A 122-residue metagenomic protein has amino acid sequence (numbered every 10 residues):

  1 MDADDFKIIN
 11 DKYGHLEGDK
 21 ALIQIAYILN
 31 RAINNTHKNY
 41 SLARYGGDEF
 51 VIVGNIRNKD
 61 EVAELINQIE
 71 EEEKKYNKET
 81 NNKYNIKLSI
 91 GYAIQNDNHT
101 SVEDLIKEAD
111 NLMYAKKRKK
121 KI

Functional and structural regions predicted by a protein language model:
M1: Active-site flanking residues adjacent to catalytic metal/cofactor-binding acidic residues
D4-R31, A43-G47, V51-I52, K59-N67 (+2 more regions): Conserved long alpha-helical elements within nucleotide-processing catalytic cores of c-di-GMP signaling and class III
I33-H37, T80: Short secondary-structure junctions
N39-R44, Y84: A short pre-motif secondary-structure segment
V53-G54, I94: A structural signal for hydrophobic residues in beta-strands of small regulatory alpha/beta folds
K59, A63-E70, K74-N81, I94-I122: Catalytic-core segments of nucleotide cyclases and related cyclic-nucleotide turnover enzymes
K87: Catalytic core of bacterial c-di-GMP phosphodiesterases, primarily the EAL and HD-GYP domains, capturing alpha-helical
